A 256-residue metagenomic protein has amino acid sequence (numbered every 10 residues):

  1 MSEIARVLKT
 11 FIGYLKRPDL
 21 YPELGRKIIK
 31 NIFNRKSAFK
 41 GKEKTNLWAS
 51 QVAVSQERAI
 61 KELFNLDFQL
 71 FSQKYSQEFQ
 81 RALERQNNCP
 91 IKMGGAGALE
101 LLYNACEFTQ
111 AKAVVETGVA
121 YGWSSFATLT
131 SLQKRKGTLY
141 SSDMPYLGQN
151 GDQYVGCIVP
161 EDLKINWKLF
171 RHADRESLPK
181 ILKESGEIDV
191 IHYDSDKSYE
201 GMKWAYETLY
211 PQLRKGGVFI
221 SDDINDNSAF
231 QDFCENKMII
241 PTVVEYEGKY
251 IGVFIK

Functional and structural regions predicted by a protein language model:
M1-S72: Membrane-proximal basic amphipathic "stem/tether" segments
E3-V7, N88-K256: S-adenosylmethionine/decaboxylated-SAM
S37, E43, F68, S72-Y75 (+4 more regions): Prokaryotic Sec-type signal peptides and long signal-anchor helices with extended Leu/Ile/Val-rich h-regions
E57-A98, Y103-T109: Class I SAM-dependent transferase core
